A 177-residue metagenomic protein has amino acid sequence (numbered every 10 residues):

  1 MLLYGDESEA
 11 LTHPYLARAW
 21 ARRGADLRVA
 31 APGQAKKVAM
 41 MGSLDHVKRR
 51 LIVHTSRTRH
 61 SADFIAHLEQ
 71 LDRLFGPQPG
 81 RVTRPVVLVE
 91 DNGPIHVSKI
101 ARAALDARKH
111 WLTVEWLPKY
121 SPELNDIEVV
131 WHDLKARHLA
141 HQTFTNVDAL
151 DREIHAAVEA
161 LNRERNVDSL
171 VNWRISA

Functional and structural regions predicted by a protein language model:
M1-Q70, I175: Extended, low-complexity cationic-aromatic segments
L2, I127-A177: C-terminal anion-handling pockets and recognition modules
L3, R50, Q70-R81, H155: Structured catalytic cores of enzymes that bind and process phosphorylated ligands/cofactors
D6-E7, L68, G80-V97, Y120 (+1 more regions): Acidic/histidine-rich, metal-coordinating catalytic segments
D26-G33, D106-V129, T143: RNase H-like polynucleotidyl transferase catalytic core
P85, T113, S176-A177: Terminal, non-globular segments
K99-A103: Distinct, well-ordered alpha-helical segments
